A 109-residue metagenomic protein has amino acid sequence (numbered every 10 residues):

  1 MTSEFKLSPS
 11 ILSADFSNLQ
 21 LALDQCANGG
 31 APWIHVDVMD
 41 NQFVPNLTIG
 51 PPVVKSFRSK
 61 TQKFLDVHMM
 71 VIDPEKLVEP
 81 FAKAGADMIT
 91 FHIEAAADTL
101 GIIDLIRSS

Functional and structural regions predicted by a protein language model:
M1-T90, E94-D98, L105-S108: Conserved N-terminal beta1-alpha1 strand-loop-helix module at the mouth
